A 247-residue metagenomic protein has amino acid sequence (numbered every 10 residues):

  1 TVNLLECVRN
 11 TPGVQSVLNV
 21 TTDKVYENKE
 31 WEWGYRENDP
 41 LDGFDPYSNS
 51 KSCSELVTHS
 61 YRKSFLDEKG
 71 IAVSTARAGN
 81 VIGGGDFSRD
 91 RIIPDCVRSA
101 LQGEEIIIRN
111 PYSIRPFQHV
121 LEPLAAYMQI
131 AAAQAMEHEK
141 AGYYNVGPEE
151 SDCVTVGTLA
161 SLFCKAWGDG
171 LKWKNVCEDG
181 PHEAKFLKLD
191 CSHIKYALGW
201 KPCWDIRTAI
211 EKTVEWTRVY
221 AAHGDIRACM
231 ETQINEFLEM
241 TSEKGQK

Functional and structural regions predicted by a protein language model:
V2, L56-H59, P94, L121 (+2 more regions): Surface-exposed alpha-helical interface segments used for non-catalytic interactions
V2-E6, N10, Q15-S16, V20 (+2 more regions): Catalytic helix-loop patch of NAD(P)-dependent Rossmann-fold dehydrogenases
E6-N10, H59, K63, R98 (+3 more regions): Short, well-ordered alpha-helices that flank and scaffold nucleotide-derived cofactor binding pockets
D23-V25, V81-I82, I114, E149-S151: Short, internal active-site loops enriched in acidic
W31-Y35, S88-I92, P123, L159-S161 (+1 more regions): Short, glycine/charged-enriched secondary-structure capping and boundary segments
D45, R91, D95, D205: Amphipathic alpha-helical recognition patches that constitute DNA-binding helices
A100-K247: C-terminal substrate-binding subdomain of Rossmann-fold SDR/epimerase-dehydratase oxidoreductases
